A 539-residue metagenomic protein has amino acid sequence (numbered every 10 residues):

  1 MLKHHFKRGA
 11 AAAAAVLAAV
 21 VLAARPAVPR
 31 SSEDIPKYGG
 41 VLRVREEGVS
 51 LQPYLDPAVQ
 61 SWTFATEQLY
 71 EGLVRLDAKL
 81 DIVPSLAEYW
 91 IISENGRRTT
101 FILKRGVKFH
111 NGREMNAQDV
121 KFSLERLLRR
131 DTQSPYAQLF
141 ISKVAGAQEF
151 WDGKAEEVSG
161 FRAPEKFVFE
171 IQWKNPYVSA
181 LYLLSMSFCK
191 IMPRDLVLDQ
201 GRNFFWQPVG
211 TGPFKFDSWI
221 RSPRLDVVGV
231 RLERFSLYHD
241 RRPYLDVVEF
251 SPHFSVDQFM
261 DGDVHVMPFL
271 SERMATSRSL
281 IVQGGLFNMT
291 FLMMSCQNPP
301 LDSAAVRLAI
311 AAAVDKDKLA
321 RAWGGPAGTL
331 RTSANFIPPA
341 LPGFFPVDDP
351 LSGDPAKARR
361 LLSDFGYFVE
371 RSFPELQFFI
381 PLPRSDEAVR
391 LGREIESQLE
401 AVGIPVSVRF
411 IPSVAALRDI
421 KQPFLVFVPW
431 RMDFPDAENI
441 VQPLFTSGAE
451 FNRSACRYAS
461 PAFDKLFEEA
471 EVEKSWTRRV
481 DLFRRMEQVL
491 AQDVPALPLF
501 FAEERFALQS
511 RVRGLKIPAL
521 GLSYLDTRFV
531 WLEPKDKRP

Functional and structural regions predicted by a protein language model:
R45-E94, E125, T132, Q207-T211: N-terminal lobe/hinge region of extracytoplasmic solute-binding protein
I102, K121, P135-L196: Surface-exposed binding/hinge segments that line and control ligand-binding clefts or catalytic entry sites
A155, N175-P243, V247-E249, F254 (+3 more regions): Gly/Pro-rich hinge or "lid" segments in bacterial periplasmic/extracellular proteins
D217-R231, E249-N298, R321-W323: Extracellular/periplasmic solute-recognition and catalytic clefts
R224-V228, S363-D433, W476: Ligand/substrate-recognition segments at binding pockets and active sites
G328-Y367, L382-R390: Structural transition elements
F410, A415-V472: Acidic-aromatic pocket-rim loops
F506-P539: Long beta-strand-rich cores associated with HINT superfamily self-processing modules
